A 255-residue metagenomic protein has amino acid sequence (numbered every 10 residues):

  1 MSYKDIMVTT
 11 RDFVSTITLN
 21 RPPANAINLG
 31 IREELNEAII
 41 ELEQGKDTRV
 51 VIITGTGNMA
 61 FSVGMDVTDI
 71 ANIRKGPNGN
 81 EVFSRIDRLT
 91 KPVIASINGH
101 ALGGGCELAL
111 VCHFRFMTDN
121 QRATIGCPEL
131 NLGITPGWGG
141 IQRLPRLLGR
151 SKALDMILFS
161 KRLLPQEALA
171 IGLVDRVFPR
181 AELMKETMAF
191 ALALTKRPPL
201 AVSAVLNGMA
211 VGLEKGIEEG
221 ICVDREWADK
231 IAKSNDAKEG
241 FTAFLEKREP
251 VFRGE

Functional and structural regions predicted by a protein language model:
M1-T54, S84: Conserved CoA-thioester-binding segment of acyl-CoA-metabolizing enzymes
M1-Y3, T242-E255: Terminal low-complexity tails and localization/encapsulation signals of metabolic enzymes
E33-E34, E41-D47, G55-R88, A101 (+2 more regions): Glycine- (often His-adjacent) and acidic-residue-rich active-site loop that binds/positions the CoA thioester
E41, F116-A123, P165, V174-C222 (+3 more regions): C-terminal long alpha-helix characteristic of the crotonase
L102-I157, I171, E186, F190: CoA-thioester-processing core
G103, S160-E167: Acidic, divalent-metal-coordinating active-site segment for phosphoryl/phosphodiester hydrolysis, typified by short
